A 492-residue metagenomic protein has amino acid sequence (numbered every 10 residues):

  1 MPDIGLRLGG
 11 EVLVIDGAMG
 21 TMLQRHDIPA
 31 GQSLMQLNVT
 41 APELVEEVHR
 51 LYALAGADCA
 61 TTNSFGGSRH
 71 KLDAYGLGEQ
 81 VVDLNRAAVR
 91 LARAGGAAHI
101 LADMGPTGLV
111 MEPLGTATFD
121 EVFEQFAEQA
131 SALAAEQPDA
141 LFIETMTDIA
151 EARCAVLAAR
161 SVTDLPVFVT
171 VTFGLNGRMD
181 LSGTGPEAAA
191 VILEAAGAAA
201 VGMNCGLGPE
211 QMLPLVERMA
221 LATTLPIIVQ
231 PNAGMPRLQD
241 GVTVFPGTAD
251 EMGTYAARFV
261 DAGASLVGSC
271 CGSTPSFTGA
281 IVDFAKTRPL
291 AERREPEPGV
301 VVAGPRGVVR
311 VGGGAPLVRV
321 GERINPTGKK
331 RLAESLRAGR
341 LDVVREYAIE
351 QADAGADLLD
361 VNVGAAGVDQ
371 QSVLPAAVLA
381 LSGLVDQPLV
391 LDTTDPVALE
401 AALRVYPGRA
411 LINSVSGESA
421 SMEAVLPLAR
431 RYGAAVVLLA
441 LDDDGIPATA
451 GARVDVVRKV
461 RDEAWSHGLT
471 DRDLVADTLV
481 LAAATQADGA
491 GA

Functional and structural regions predicted by a protein language model:
M1-A492: Domain-level signal for soluble alpha/beta catalytic cores
